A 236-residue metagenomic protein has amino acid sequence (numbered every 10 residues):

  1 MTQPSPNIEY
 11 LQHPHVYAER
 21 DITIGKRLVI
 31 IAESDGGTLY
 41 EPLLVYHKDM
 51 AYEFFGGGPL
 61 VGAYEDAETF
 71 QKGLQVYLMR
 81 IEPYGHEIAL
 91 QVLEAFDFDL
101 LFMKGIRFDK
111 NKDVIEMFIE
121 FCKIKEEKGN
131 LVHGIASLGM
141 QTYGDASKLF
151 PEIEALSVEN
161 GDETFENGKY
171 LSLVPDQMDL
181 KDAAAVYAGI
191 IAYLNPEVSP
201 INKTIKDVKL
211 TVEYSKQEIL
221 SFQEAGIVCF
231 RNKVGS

Functional and structural regions predicted by a protein language model:
M1-L156: Small-residue-rich
V92-S236: A glycine- and small-residue-enriched flexible loop/hinge signal that marks low-structured segments
